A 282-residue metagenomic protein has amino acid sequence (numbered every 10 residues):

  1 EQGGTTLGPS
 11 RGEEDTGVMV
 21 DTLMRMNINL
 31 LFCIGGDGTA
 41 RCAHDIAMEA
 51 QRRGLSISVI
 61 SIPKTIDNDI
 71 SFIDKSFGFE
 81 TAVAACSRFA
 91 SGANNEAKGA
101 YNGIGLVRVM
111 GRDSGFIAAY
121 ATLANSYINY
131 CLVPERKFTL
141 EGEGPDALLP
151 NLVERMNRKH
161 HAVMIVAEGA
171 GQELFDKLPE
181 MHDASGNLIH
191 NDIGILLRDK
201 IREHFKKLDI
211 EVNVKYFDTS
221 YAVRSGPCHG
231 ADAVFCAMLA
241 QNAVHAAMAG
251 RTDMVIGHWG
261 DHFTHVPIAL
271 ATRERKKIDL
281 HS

Functional and structural regions predicted by a protein language model:
E1-L31, T39-A40, I66, F77-E80 (+2 more regions): Glycine-rich oxoanion-binding loops at beta->alpha junctions
E1-L7, K64-D74, G99-N102, E180: Gly-rich Lys/Arg/Thr-decorated short loops/hinges at beta-loop-alpha junctions or inter-strand turns that position
R11-G12, G36-D37, I62-N68, E135-F138 (+3 more regions): Short, ordered loop/turn segments at secondary-structure junctions
I28, H160-H161, T252: Short, high-confidence coil segments that cap the C-terminus of an alpha-helix and link into the following beta-strand
C33-G35, R41-S56, I60, S76-V212: Accessory alpha-helical/coil subdomains and C-terminal extensions that flank or cap enzyme catalytic cores
S71-V83, P227-G230: Short beta-strand elements at the ligand-binding edges of bilobed clamshell
P179-S282: C-terminal non-catalytic interaction/assembly regions of soluble proteins
